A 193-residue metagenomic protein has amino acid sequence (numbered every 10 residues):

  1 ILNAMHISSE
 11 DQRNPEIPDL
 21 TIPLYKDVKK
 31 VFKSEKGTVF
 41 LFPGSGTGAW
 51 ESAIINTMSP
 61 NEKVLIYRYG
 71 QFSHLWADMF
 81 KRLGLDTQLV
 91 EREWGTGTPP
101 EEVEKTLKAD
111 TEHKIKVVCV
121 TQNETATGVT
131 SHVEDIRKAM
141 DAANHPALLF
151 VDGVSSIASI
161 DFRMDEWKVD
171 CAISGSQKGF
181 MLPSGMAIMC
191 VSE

Functional and structural regions predicted by a protein language model:
I1-F42, T47: A glycine-/small-polar-enriched, mobile loop at the entrance of the PLP active site in fold-type I
P23, D27, K36, L41 (+1 more regions): Conserved PLP-enzyme active-site core in the AAT-like
